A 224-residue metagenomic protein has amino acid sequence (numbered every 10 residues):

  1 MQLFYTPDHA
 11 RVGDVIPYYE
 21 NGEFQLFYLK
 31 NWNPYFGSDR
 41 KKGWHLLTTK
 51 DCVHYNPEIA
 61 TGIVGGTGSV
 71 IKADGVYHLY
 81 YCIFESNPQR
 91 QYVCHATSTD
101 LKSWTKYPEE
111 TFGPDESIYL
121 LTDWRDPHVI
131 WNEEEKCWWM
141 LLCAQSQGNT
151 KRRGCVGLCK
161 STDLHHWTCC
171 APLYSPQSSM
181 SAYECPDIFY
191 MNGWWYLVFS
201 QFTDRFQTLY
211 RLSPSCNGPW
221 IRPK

Functional and structural regions predicted by a protein language model:
M1-K224: Carbohydrate-active catalytic/glycan-binding domains of CAZyme proteins, especially the secreted or lumenal ectodomains
